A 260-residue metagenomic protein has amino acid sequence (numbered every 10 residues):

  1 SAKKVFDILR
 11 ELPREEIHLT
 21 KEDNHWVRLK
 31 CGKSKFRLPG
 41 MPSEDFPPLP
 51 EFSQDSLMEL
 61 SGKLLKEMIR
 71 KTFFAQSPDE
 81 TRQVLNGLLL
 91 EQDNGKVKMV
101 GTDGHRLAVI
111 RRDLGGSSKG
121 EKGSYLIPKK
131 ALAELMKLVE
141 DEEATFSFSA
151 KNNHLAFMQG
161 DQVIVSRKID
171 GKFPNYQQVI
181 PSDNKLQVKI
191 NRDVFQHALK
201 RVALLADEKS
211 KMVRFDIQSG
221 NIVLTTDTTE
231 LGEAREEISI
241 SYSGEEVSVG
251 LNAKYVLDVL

Functional and structural regions predicted by a protein language model:
S1-L260: Structural preference for solvent-exposed beta-strand-turn elements and adjacent flexible terminal/loop segments within
